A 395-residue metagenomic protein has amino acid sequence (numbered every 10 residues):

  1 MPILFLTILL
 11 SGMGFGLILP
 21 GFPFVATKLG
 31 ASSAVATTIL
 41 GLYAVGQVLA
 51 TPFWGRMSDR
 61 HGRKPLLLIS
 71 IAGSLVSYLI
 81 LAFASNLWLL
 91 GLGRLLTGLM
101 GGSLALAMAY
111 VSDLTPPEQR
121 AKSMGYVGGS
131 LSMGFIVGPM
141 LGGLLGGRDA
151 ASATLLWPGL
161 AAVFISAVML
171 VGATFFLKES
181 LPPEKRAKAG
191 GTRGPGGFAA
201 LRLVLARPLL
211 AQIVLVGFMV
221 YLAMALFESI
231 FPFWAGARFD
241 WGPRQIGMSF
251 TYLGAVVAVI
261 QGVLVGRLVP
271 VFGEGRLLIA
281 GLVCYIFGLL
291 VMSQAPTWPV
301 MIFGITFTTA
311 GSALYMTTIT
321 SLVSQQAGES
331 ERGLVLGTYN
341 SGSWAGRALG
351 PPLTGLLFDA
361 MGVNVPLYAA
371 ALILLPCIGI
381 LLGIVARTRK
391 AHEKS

Functional and structural regions predicted by a protein language model:
G16, A44-P52, G102, F135-I136 (+3 more regions): Residue-level signature of mid-helix packing/kink "hotspots" within the transmembrane helices of 12-pass Major
P20-S33, S229-Q245: Short amphipathic helix-loop junctions that connect adjacent transmembrane helices in Major Facilitator Superfamily/SLC
G30, G62, F83-W88, Q294-P296: Helix-breaking motifs and short loop linkers at transmembrane-helix boundaries and internal kinks in secondary membrane
T51-G62, I260-E274, F358: Helix-to-loop junctions at the C-terminal end of transmembrane segments in multipass secondary transporters
P65-I80, R276-V291: Structural signature of the two symmetry-related core transmembrane helices
G93-S132: Cytoplasmic helix-loop-helix junction between adjacent transmembrane helices in 12-TM secondary transporters
V127-F175: Helix-loop-helix hairpin linking two adjacent transmembrane segments in secondary transporters
K178-L215: Juxtamembrane intracellular "pre-TM" segments in multi-pass secondary transporters
